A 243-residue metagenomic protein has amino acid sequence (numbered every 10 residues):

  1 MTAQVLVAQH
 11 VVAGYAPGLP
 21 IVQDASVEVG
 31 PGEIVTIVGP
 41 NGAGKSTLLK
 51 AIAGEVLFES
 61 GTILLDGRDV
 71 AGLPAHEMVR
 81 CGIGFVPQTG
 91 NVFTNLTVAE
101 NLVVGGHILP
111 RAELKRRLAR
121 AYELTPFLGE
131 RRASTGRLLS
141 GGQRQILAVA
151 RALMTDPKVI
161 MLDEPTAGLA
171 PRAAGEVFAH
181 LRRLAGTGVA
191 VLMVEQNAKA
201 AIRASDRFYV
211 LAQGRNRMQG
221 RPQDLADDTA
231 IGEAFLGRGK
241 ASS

Functional and structural regions predicted by a protein language model:
M1-A8, V12-D24, P31, T36 (+2 more regions): A short, flexible loop at the N-terminus of ABC-type nucleotide-binding domains that lies
A16-P17, V98-R116, L124-G129, A133 (+1 more regions): ABC-type ATPase nucleotide-binding domains, specifically the catalytic core motifs of the NBD
V38-P40: The feature captures the beta-strand-to-loop junction immediately N-terminal to the Walker
G61-R68, C81, L114-L118, G220: Conserved ABC transporter NBD signature motif
T135-L139: Conserved ABC ATPase signature
A152-L153: ABC ATPase C-loop
I160-E164: Catalytic Walker B motif of ABC-type/P-loop ATPase nucleotide-binding domains
